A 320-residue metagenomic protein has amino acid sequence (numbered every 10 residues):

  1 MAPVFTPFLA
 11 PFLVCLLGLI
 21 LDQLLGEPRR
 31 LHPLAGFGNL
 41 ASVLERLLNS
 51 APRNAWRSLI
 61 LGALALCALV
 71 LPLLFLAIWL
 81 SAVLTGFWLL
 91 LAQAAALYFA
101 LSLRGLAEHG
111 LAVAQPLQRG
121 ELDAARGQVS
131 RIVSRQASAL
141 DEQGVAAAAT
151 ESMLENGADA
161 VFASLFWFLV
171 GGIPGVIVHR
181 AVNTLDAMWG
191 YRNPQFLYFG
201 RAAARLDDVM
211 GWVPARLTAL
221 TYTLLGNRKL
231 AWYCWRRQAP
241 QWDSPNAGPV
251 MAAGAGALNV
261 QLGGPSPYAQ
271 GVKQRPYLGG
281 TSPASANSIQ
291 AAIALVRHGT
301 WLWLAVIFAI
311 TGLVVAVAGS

Functional and structural regions predicted by a protein language model:
M1-V178, V182, G190-S320: Hydrophobic alpha-helical transmembrane segments
